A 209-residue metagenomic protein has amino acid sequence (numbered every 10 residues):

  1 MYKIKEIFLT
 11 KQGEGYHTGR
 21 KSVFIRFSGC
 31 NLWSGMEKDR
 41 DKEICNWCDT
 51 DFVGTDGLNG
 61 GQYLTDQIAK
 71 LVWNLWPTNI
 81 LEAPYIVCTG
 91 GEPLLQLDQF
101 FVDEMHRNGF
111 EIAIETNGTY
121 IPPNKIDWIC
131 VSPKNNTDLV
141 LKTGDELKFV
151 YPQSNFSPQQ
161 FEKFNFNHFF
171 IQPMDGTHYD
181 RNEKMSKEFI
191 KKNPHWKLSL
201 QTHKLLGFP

Functional and structural regions predicted by a protein language model:
M1-G54, K192, K197, L206-F208: Flexible, acidic/Gly-rich N-terminal and inter-domain linker regions that tether and position cofactor-handling modules
Y2-L9, M36-I126: Conserved Radical SAM active-site core
K3, F24-R26, V87, C130 (+1 more regions): Conserved beta-strand segments that form the floor/walls of ligand-binding pockets within enzyme and binding domains
L81-Y85, L94-P209: Conserved AdoMet/S-adenosylmethionine-binding subsite of the radical SAM
